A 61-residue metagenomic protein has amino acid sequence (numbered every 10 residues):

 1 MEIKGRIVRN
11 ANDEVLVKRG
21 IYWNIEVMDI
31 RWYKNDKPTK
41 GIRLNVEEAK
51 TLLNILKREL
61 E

Functional and structural regions predicted by a protein language model:
M1-E61: Positively charged, low-complexity terminal tracts and the immediately adjacent first secondary-structure elements
